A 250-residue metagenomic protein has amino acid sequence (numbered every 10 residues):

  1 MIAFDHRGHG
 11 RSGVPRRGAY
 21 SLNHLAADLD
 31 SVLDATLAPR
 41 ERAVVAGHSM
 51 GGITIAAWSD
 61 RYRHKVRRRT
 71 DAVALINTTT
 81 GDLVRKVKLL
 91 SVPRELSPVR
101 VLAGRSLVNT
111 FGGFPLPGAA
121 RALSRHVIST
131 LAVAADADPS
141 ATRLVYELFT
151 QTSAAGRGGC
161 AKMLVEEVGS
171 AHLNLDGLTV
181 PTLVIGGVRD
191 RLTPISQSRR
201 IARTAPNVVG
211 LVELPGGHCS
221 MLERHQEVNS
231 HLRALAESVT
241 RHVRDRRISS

Functional and structural regions predicted by a protein language model:
M1-V14: Conserved alpha/beta-hydrolase
H24-R42: Conserved acidic catalytic loop of the alpha/beta-hydrolase fold
G47, G51, I55: Gly/Ala-rich beta-loop-alpha elbow adjacent to hydrolase catalytic centers
D60, H64-G113: Flexible "cap/lid" loop of the alpha/beta hydrolase fold
N109-D176: Conserved alpha/beta-hydrolase catalytic His-Asp/Glu region
L178, V184-G186, D190: Short beta-strand/loop motif that positions the catalytic acidic residue of the alpha/beta-hydrolase fold
R191-Q197: Conserved alpha/beta-hydrolase "acid-adjacent" motif
P206-S250: Catalytic active-site module of serine/aspartate enzymes centered on a nucleophile-bearing elbow/loop
